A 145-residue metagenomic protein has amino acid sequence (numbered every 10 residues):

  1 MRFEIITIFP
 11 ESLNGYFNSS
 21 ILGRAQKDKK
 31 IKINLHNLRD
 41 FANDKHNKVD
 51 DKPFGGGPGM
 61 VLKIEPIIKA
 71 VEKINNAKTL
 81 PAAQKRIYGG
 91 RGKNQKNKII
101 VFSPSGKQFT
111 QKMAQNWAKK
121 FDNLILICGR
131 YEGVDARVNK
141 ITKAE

Functional and structural regions predicted by a protein language model:
M1-N75: N-terminal nucleotide/polyanion-binding subdomain common to many enzyme families
R2, A118-K120, T142: Short, conserved loop/helix-junction motifs that constitute active-site signature segments in enzyme catalytic cores
E4-I6, N34-H36, I100, L124-I125 (+1 more regions): Hydrophobic/aromatic beta-strand patches that form the interior of the parallel beta-sheet core in alpha/beta enzyme
N18-S19, M113-A114, V138-K140: Short amphipathic alpha-helical segments
K30-K32, K96, K143: A generic structural signal for alpha->beta connector loops
K63-K78, K93-R130, D135-A136: S-adenosyl-L-methionine/SAH cofactor-binding core of RNA-modifying enzymes
L80-N94: Short Gly/Ser/Thr- and charged-rich N-terminal loops/segments that act as flexible capping/hinge elements
V134-E145: Structured adenosyl-cofactor binding patch, chiefly the S-adenosyl-L-methionine
